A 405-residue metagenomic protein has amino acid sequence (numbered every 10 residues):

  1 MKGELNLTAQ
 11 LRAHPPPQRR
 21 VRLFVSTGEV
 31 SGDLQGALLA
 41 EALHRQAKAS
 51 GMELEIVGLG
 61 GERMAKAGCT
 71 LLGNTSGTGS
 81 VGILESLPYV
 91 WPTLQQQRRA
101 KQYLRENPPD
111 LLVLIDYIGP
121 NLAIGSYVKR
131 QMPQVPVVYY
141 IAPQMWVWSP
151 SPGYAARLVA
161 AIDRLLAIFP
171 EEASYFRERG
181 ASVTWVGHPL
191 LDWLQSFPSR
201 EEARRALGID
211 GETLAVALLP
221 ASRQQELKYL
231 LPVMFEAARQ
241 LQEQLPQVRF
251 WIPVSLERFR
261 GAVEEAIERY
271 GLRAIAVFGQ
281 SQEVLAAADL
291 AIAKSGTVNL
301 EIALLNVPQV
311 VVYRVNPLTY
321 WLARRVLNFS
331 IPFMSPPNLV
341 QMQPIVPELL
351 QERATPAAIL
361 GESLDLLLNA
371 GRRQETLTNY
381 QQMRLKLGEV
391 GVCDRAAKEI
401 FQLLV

Functional and structural regions predicted by a protein language model:
M1-V405: Nucleotide-activated sugar donor-binding and catalytic core shared by glycosyltransferases and related lipid-linked
